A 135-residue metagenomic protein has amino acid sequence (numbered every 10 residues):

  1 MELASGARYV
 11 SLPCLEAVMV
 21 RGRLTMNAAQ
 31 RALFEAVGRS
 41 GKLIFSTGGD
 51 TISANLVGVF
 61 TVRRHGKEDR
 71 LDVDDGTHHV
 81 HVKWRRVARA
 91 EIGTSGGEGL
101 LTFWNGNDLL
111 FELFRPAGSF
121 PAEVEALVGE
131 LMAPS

Functional and structural regions predicted by a protein language model:
M1-S135: Eukaryotic intrinsically disordered, low-complexity regulatory linkers and tails enriched in Ser/Thr/Pro
